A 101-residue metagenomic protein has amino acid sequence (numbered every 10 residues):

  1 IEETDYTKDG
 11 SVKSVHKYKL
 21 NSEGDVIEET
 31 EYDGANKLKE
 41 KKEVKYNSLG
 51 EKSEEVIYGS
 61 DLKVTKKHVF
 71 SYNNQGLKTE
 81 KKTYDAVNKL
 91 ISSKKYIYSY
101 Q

Functional and structural regions predicted by a protein language model:
I1-Q101: Buried hydrophobic residues that stabilize the cores of well-folded domains
